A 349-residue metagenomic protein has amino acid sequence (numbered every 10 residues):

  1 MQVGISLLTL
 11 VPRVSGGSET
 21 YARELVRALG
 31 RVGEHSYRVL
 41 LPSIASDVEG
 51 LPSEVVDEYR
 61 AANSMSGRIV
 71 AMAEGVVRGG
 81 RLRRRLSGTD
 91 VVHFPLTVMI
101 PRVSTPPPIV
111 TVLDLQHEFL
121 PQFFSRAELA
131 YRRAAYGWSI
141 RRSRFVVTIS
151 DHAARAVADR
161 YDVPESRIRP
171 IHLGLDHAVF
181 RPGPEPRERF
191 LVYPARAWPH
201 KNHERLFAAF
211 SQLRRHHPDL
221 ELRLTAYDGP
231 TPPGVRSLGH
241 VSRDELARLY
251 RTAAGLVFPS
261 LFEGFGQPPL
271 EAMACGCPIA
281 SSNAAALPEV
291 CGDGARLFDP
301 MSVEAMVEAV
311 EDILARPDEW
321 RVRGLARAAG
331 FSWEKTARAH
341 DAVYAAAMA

Functional and structural regions predicted by a protein language model:
M1-A349: Carbohydrate transferase catalytic cores enriched for Leloir-type hexosyltransferases
